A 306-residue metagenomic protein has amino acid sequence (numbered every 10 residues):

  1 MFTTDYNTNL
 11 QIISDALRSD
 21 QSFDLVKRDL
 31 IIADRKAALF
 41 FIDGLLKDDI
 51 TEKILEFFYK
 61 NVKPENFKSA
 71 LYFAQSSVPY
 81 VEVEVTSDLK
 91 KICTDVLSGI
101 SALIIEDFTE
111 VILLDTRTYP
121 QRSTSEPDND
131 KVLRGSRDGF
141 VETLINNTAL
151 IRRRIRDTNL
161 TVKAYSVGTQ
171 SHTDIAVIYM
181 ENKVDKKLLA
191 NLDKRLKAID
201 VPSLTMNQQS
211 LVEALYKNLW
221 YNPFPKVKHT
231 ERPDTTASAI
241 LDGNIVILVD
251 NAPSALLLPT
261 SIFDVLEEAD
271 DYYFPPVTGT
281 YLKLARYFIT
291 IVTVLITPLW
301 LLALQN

Functional and structural regions predicted by a protein language model:
M1-L295, A303: Membrane-embedded alpha-helical signal segments
